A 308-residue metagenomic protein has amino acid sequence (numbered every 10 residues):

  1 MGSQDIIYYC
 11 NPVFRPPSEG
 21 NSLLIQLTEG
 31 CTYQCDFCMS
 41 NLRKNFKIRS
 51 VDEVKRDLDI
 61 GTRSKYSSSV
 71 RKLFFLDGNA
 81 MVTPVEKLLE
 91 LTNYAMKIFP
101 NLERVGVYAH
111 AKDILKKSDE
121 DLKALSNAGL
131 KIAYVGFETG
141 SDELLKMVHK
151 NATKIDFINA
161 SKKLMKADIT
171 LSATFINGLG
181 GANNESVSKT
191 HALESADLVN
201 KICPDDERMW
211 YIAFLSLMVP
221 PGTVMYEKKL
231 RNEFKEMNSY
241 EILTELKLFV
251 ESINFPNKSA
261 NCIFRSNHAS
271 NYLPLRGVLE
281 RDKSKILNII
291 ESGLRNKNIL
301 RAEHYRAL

Functional and structural regions predicted by a protein language model:
M1-P17, N200-L308: Auxiliary Fe-S-binding modules of radical SAM enzymes
C10-E53: Canonical Radical SAM [4Fe-4S] cluster-binding loop centered on the CxxxCxxC motif and its immediate flanking residues
L23-I25, L73, V105-V107, A133-V135 (+3 more regions): Hydrophobic faces of well-ordered beta-strands that scaffold small-molecule active sites in alpha/beta enzyme cores
K47, V82-P84, G180-A182, P221-T223 (+1 more regions): Short catalytic/ligand-binding loop motif for oxyanion handling, primarily in non-cytosolic enzymes, centered on
I48-S50, P84-E86, K146-H149, N183-K189 (+1 more regions): Short, solvent-exposed loop/turn segments at secondary-structure boundaries
V54, L88, S118, F157 (+3 more regions): Aromatic/hydrophobic pocket-lining residues that form the small-molecule binding cavity in soluble enzyme cores
R63-L171: Conserved SAM/AdoMet-binding glycine-rich loop
K112, G136, G140-L144, L164-A192 (+2 more regions): Conserved strand-turn element in the central/C-terminal portion of the radical SAM core barrel that lines
